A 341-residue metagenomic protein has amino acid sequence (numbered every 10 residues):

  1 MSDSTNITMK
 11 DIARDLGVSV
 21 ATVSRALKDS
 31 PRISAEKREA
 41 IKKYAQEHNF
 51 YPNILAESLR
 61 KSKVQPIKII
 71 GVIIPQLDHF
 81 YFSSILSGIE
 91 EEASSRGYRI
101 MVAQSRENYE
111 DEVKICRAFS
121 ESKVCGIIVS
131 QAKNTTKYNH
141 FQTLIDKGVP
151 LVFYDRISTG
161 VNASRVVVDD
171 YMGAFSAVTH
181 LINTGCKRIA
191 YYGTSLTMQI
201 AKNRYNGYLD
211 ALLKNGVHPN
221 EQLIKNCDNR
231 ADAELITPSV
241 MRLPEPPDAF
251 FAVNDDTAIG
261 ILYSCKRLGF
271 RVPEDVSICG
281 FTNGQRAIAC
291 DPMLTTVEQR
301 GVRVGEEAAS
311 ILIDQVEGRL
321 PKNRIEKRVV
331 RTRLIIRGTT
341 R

Functional and structural regions predicted by a protein language model:
M1-P66, R341: N-terminal helix-turn-helix DNA-binding module of bacterial transcription factors
M1-S4, T8, V64-T179, N183 (+1 more regions): Alpha-helical recognition/docking segments in bacterial nutrient-uptake and carbohydrate-utilization systems
D15, V20-R25, R60-D78, H180 (+1 more regions): Short beta-strand segments enriched in small/hydrophobic residues
S19, C125, K187-R188, P246-D248: Short acidic/polar active-site loop segments enriched in Thr and Asp
I74-S84, V102-D111, R156, R165-S176 (+5 more regions): Hinge/beta->alpha junction and helix N-cap segments in small-molecule ligand-binding domains
R188, P219-Q222, V272-S277: Short acidic capping loops at alpha-helix termini that bridge into adjacent secondary structure
I236-R341: Flexible loop/turn connectors
